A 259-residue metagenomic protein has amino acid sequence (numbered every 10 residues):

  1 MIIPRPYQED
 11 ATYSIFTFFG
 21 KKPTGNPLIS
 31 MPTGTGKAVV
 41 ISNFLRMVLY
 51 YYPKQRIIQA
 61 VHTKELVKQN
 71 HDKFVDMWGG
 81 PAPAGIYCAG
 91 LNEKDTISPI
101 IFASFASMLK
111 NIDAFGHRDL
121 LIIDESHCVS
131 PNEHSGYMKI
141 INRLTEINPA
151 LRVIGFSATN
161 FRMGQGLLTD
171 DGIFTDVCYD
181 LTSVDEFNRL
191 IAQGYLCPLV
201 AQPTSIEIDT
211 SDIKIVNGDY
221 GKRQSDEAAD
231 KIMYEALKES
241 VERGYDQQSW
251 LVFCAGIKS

Functional and structural regions predicted by a protein language model:
M1-S30: Conserved pre-motif I regulatory segment
K22-F44, F253: Walker A/P-loop
T35-V40, P53-D76, G256-K258: Conserved Walker A/P-loop ATP-binding site and its immediately adjacent core in helicase/helicase-like ATPase domains
R56, I97-I100, R118-L120, P149-I154: Loop/turn-to-beta-strand initiation segments
V75-D113: Inter-Walker segment of RecA-like/P-loop motor cores
I100-E125, V129-I140: Conserved RecA-like ASCE ATPase "motif II neighborhood" in helicase/translocase motors
C128-L199: Post-DEXD/H (motif II) to motif III coupling segment of the RecA-like Helicase ATP-binding lobe
Y179-A255: Conserved interdomain linker/interface between the two RecA-like ATPase lobes of SF2 helicase motors
